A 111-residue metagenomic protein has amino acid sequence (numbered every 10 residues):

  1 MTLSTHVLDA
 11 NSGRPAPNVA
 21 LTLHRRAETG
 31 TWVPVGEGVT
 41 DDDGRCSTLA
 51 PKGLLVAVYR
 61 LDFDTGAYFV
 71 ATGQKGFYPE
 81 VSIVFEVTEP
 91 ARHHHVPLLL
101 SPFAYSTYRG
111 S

Functional and structural regions predicted by a protein language model:
M1-V84, T88-E89, H95-P97: Beta-strand-dominated extracellular/periplasmic modules and repeats in secreted or surface-exposed proteins
A91-S111: Compositionally biased low-complexity segments at domain edges in trafficked proteins and select soluble regulators
